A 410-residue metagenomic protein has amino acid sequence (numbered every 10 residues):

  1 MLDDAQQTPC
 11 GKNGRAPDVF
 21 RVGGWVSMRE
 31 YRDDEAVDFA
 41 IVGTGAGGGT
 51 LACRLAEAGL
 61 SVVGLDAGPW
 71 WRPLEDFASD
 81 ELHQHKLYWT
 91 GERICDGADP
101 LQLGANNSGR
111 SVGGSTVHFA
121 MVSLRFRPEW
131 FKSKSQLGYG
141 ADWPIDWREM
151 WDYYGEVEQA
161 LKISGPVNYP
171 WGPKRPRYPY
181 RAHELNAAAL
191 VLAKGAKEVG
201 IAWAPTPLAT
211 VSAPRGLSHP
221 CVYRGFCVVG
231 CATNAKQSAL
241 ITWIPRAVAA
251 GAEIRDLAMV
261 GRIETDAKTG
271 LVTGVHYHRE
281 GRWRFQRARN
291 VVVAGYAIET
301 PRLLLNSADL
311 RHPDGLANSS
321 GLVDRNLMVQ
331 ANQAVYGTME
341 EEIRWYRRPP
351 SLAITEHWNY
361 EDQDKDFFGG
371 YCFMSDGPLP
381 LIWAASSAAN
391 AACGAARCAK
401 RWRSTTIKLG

Functional and structural regions predicted by a protein language model:
D18-S27: Short, Lys/Arg-enriched N-terminal segments with co-localized hydrophobic residues within the first ~10-30 amino acids
Y31-G47: Beta1/beta-strand and adjacent pyrophosphate-binding region of the FAD-binding site in flavoprotein oxidoreductases
R54-E57, S61, G68-P73, A249 (+2 more regions): Glycine-rich loop(s) and the adjacent beta-strand/alpha-helix scaffold that form part
L82-W171, E340, R344-R347, Y360: Redox-cofactor-proximal catalytic regions of oxidoreductases
L101-N106, W143-W147, S320-G410: FAD cofactor-binding and catalytic pocket of flavoenzymes
K134-V260: Conserved redox-cofactor binding core of oxidoreductases
